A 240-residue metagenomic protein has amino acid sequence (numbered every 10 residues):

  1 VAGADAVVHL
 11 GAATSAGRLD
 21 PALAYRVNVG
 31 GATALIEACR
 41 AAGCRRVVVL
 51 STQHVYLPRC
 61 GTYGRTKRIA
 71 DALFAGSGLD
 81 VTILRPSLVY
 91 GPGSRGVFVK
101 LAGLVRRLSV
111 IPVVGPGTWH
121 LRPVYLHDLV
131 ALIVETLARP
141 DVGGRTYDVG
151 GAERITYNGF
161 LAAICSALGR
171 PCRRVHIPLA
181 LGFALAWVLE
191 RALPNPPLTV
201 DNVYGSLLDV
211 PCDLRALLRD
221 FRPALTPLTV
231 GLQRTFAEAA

Functional and structural regions predicted by a protein language model:
V1-G30, A34, A38-A41, Q53-P58: NAD(P)H-binding glycine-rich loop region in Rossmannoid oxidoreductase-like domains and their noncatalytic homologs
A16-G17, L50-R65, V89-F98: Conserved catalytic-site region of short-chain dehydrogenase/reductase
Y25-A32, V48, K67, R122: Short alpha-helix in the Rossmann-fold core of NAD(P)-dependent oxidoreductases
A72-P92: Conserved beta-loop-beta element that borders a ligand/cofactor-binding pocket
I83, P92, G117, R122-V130 (+3 more regions): Conserved loop-to-helix N-cap of the C-terminal "lid" that shapes the substrate pocket in Rossmann-like
G103-V124, D128, L132-T136, P140-D141 (+1 more regions): A conserved pocket-lining segment of Rossmann-fold NAD(P)-dependent short-chain dehydrogenase/reductase
T136-P197, D220-A240: Mid/C-terminal beta-alpha module of Rossmann-like enzyme folds, strongest in SDR-family dehydrogenases/epimerases
